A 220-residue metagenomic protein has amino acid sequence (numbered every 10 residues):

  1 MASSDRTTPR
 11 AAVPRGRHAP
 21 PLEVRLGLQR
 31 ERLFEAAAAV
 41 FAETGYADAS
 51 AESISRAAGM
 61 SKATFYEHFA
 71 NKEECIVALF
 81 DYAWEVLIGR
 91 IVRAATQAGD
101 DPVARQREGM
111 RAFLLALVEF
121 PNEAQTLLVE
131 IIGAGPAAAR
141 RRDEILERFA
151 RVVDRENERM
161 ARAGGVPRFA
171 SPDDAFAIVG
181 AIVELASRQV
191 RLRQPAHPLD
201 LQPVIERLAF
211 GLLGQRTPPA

Functional and structural regions predicted by a protein language model:
M1-R17, L115, E119, R151-R162 (+1 more regions): C-terminal peripheral helix-coil segments that are non-catalytic and often amphipathic
M1-T44, D48-M60, E74, G99: Basic, helix-initiating cap at the start of DNA-binding domains
E23, R30, A51, E73 (+7 more regions): Short, structured helix-loop boundary elements
L28-A39, E43, A57, E74-Q97 (+4 more regions): Alpha-helical structural segments
G59-F69: Short hydrophobic/aromatic patch on the recognition helix
E85, G89, P136-R162, P172-E184 (+1 more regions): Amphipathic alpha-helical packing segments from all-alpha helical-bundle domains
V92-A94, L127-A134, A163-V166: Short linear capping/connector segments at secondary-structure termini
R105, V118-A137, D154-N157, S187 (+1 more regions): Amphipathic alpha-helical segments used for helix-helix packing
